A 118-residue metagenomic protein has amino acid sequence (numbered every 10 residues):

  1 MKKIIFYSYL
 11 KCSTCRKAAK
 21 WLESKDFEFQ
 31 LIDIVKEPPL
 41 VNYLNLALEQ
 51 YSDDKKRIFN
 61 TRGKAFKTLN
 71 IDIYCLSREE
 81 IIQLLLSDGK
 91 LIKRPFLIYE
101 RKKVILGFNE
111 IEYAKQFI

Functional and structural regions predicted by a protein language model:
M1-K25, F29-I34: Local sequence-structure signature of Cys/Sec-based thiol-disulfide redox active-site neighborhoods
K36-I118: Thiol/selenol-based redox catalytic cores and closely related redox-interacting motifs
